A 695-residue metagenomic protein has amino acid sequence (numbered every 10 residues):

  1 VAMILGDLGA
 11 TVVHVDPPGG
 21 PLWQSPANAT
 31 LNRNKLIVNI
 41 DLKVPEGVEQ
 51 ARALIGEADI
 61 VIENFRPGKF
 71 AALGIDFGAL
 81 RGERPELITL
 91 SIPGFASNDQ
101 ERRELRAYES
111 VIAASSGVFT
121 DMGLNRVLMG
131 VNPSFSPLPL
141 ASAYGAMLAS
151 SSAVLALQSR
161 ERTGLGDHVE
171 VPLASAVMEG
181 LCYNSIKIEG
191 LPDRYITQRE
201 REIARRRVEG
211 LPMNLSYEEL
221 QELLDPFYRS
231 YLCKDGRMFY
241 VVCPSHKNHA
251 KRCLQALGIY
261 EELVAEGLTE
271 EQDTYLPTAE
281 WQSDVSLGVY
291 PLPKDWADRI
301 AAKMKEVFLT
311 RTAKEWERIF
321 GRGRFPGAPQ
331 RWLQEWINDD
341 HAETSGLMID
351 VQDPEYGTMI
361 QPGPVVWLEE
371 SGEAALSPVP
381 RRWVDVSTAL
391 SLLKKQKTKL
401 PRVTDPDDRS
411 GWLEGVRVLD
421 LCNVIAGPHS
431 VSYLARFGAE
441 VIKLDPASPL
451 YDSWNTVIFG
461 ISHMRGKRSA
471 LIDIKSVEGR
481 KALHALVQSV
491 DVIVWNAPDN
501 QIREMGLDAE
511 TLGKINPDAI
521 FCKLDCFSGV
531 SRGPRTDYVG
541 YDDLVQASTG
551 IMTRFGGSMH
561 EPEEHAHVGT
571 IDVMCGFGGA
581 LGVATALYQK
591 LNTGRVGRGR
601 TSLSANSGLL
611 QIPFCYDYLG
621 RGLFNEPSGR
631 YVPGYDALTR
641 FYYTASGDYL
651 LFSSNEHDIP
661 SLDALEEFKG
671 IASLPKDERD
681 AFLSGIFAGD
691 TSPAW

Functional and structural regions predicted by a protein language model:
V1-L165, K314, V384-R595, L619 (+4 more regions): N-terminal helix-loop segment corresponding to the beta1-alpha1 unit of nucleotide/adenylate-binding folds
T11-V12, G321-W336, V441, W695: Short, well-structured beta-strand/strand-turn elements
G94-A96, L173-E179, D235-R237, P244-N248 (+5 more regions): Glycine-rich beta-alpha junction loops
V111, S136-V154, L173-S185, R194-T197 (+5 more regions): Mid-domain beta-loop-alpha active-site segment that forms a flexible, acidic cofactor/metal-binding surface
A156-E218, Y228, W332-L333, A586-R630: Substrate-binding/catalytic subdomain of NAD(P)-dependent oxidoreductase enzymes
R205, L211-M213, Y217-E218, L232 (+7 more regions): Terminal low-complexity tails and localization/encapsulation signals of metabolic enzymes
Y217-L223, F227-G323, L638-W695: Aromatic-enriched alpha-helical interface/lid elements that frame and gate functional surfaces
